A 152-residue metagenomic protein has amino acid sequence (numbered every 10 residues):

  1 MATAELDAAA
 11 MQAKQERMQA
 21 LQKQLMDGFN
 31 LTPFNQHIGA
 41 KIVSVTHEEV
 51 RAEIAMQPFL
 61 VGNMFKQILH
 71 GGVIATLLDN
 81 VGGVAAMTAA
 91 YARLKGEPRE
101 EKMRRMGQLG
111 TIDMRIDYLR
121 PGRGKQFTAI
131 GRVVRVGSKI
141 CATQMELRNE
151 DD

Functional and structural regions predicted by a protein language model:
M1-D151: Terminal targeting signals and extreme-terminal segments of soluble enzymes
